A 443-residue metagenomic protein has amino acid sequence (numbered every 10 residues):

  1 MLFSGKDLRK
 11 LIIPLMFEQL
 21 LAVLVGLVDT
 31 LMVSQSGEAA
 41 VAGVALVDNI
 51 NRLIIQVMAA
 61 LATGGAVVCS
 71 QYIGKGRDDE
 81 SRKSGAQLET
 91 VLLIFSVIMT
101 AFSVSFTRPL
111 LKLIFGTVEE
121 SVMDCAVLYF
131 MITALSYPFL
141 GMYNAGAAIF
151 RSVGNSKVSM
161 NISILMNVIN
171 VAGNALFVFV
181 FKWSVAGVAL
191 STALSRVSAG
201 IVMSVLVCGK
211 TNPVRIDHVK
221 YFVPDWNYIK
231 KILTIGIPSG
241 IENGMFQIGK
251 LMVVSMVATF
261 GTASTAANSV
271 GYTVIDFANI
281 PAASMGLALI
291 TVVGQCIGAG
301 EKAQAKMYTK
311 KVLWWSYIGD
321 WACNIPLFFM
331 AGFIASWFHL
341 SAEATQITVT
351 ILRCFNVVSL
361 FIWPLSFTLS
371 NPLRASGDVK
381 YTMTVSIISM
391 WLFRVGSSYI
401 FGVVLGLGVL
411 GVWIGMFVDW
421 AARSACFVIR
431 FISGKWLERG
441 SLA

Functional and structural regions predicted by a protein language model:
M1-L15, C69-S136, I169, V180-I237 (+2 more regions): Short alpha-helical transmembrane segments in multi-pass integral membrane proteins
F3-L31, Q35-S36, R52-G64, V68 (+5 more regions): N-terminal transmembrane alpha-helices
K10-D29, I132, L165-M166, S195-A199 (+3 more regions): Transmembrane helical elements of multi-pass membrane transporters/channels
Q19-V23, Q56, S96, T100 (+11 more regions): Residue-level hotspots within the lipid-embedded alpha helices of multi-pass solute transporters
L24-A42, L111-E120, L176-V185, G244-F277 (+4 more regions): Helix-terminus/linker motif at the lipid-water interface of multi-pass membrane proteins
E38-N49, A126, F130, A189 (+4 more regions): Small-residue hotspots at the loop-to-helix junctions and early N-terminal turns of transmembrane alpha-helices
V41-A101, L140-S159, T265-A331, W363-I387: Small-residue-rich hydrophobic transmembrane alpha-helices
A62, I132-R151, S159-N167, V188-M203 (+5 more regions): Short runs within selected transmembrane alpha-helices of multi-pass transporters and secretion channels
